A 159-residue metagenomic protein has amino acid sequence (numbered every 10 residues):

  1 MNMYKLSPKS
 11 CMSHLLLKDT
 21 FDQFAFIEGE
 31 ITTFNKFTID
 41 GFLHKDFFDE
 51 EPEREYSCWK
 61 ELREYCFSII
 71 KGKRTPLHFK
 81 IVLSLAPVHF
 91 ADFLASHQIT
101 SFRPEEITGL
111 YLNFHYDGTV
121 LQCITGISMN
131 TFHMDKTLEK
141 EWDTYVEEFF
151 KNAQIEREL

Functional and structural regions predicted by a protein language model:
M1-R63: Charge-rich, low-complexity N-terminal segments
K45, E50, H89-F93, Q122 (+1 more regions): Residues in flexible loops and secondary-structure boundaries
D46-E53, S96-Q98, N130-M134: Short, Lys/Arg-enriched charge-dense amphipathic segments
R54-G118: Surface-exposed, low-hydrophobicity interaction/linker segments
L121-L159: Mixed-charge, glycine-accented linear interaction segment located at domain edges/termini
